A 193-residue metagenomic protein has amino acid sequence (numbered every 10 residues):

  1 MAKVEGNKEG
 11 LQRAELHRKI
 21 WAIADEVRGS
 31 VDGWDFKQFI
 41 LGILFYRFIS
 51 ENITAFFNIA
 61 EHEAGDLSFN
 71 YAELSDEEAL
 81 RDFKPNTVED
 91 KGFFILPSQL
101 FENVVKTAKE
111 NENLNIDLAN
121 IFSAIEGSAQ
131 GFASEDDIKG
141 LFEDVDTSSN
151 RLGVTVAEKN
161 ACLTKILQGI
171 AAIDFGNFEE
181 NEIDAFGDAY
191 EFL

Functional and structural regions predicted by a protein language model:
M1-L193: Non-catalytic, mostly N-terminal accessory regions of nucleic-acid modification and defense proteins
